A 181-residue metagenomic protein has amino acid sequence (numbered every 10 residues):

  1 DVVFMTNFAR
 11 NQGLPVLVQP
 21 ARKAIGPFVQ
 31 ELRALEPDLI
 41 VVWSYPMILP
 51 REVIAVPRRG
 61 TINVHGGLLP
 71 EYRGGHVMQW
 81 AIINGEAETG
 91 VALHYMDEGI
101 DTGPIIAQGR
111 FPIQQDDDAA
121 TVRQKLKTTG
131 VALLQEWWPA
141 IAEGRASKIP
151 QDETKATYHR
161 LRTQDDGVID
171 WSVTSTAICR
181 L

Functional and structural regions predicted by a protein language model:
D1-L181: One-carbon transfer enzymes
